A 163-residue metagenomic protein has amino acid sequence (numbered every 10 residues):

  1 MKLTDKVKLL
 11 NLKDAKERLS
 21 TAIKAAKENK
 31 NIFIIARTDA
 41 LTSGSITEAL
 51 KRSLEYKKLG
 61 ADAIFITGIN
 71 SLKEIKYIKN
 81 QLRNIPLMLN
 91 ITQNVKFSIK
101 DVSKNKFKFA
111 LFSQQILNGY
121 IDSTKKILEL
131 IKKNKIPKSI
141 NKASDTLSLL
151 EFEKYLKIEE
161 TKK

Functional and structural regions predicted by a protein language model:
M1-Q114, G119-E129, K162-K163: Alpha/beta enzyme core
Q115-K163: Extended, intrinsically disordered, low-complexity segments
